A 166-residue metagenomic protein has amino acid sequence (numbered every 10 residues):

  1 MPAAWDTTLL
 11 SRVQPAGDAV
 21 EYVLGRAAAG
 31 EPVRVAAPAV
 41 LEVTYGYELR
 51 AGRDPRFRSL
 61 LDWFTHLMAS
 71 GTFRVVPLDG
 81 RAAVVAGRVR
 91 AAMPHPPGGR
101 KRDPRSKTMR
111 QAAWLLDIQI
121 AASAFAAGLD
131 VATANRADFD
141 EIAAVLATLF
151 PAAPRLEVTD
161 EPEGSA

Functional and structural regions predicted by a protein language model:
M1, G30-V33, G71-R74, F125-D130: Short active-site oxyanion
M1-H66, G98: Short, well-structured N-terminal submotif of metal-dependent ribonuclease cores
L9-L10, A39, A82, I120 (+1 more regions): Alpha-helix capping/helix-boundary segments
R50-D54, M93-P94, T148-A152: Short, hinge-like loop/turn segments at secondary-structure boundaries
A69-R110: Acidic catalytic patch
P104-R105, M109-D130: Acidic, metal-associated active-site segment
A121-A166: Acidic, PIN/NYN-like endoribonuclease modules and their adjacent C-terminal/linker elements
